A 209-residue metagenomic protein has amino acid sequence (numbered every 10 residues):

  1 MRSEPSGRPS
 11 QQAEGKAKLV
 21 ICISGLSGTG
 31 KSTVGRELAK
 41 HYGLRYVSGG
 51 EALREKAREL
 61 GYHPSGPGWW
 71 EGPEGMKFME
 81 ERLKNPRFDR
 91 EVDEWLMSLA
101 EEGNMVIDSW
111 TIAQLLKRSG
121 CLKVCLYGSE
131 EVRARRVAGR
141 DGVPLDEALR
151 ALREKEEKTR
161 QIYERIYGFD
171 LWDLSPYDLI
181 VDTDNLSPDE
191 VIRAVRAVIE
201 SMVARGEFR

Functional and structural regions predicted by a protein language model:
M1-L19: Extreme N-terminal, non-catalytic leader segments that precede Walker-type/kinase nucleotide-binding cores
I23: Hydrophobic anchor at the beta1->P-loop junction of P-loop NTPases
L26: P-loop (Walker A) phosphate-binding loop of NTP-binding proteins
K31: Conserved lysine of the Walker
V34: Hydrophobic positions on the alpha1 helix immediately C-terminal to the Walker A/P-loop
A52-L116, E131, V143-P144: ATP-dependent small-molecule kinase phosphotransfer cores that center on conserved nucleotide phosphate-binding segments
S119-D141, E147-E154: Conserved phosphate-donor/acceptor-positioning beta-strand/loop module used by diverse small-molecule
L145-A194: Small-molecule kinase domains that catalyze NTP-dependent phosphoryl transfer to phosphate-bearing small molecules
